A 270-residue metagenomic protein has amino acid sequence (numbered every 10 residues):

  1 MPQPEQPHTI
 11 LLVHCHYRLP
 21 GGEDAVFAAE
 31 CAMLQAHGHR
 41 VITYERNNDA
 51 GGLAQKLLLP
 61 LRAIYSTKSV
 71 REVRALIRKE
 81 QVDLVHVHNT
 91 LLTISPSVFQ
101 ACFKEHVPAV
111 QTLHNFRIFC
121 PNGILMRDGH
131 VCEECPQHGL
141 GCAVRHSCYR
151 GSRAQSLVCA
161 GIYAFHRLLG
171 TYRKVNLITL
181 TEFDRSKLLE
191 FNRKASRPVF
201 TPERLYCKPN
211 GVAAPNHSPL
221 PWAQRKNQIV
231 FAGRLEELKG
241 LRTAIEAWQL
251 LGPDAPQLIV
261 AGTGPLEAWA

Functional and structural regions predicted by a protein language model:
M1-N47, R78-E80, V98-P108, Q249: N-terminal subdomain of nucleotide-sugar transferases
H8-I10, R204, R225-I229, Q257: Charged active-site motifs of nucleotide-sugar-dependent glycosyltransferases
L12, R74-I94, P108-R117: Short N-terminal targeting/anchoring amphipathic segment
V26, I94, L113, T179-T181 (+1 more regions): Replace "coordinates the UDP/GDP/TDP-sugar" with "coordinates nucleotide-activated sugar donors
R46-A75, V87-N89, H146-C159: A short, charged, and often flexible helix/loop element on the N-terminal side of the glycosyltransferase catalytic
A54, K187-F191, D254-A270: Short, structured helix-loop element that forms part of the nucleotide-activated donor/catalytic region
I118, E133, Q137-H217: Donor nucleotide-sugar binding/catalytic pocket of nucleotide-sugar-dependent glycosyltransferases
I178, N210-V212, N216, P221-K239 (+2 more regions): Conserved donor-binding/catalytic core segment of Leloir-type glycosyltransferases
